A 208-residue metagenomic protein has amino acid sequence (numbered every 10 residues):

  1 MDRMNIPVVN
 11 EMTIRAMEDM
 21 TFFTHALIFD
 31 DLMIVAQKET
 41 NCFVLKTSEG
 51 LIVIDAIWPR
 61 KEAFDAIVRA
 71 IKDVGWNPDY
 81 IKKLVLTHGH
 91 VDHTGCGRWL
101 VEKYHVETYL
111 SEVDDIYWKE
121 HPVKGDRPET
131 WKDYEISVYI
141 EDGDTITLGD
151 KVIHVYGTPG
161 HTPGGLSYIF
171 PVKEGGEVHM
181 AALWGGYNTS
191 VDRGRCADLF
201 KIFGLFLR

Functional and structural regions predicted by a protein language model:
M1-F22: N-terminal pre-domain segments of enzymes
A16, T21, A56-E62, H121-E129 (+1 more regions): Acidic/histidine-rich helix-loop elements that form or flank divalent-metal/phosphate-binding sites at the catalytic
F22-V74, S167-Y187: Conserved beta-strand hairpin/beta-sheet module of binuclear metal-dependent hydrolase folds, prominently
L32, E62-A63, I71-T145: Active-site HxH/HxHxD metal-binding segment of metal-dependent hydrolases
E39-N41, L51, W58-R60, G89-V91 (+3 more regions): Solvent-exposed loop/turn segments at secondary-structure junctions within structured extracellular/periplasmic domains
S48-I52, N77-I81, G149-K151: Short, surface-exposed connector motifs at secondary-structure boundaries
I54-A56, I81-G89, T108-S111, G157-G160 (+2 more regions): Active-site neighborhood of phospho(di)ester-bond hydrolases with catalytic His/Asp-centered motifs
W58-R60, D73, E135, T145-T147 (+1 more regions): Metallo-beta-lactamase
